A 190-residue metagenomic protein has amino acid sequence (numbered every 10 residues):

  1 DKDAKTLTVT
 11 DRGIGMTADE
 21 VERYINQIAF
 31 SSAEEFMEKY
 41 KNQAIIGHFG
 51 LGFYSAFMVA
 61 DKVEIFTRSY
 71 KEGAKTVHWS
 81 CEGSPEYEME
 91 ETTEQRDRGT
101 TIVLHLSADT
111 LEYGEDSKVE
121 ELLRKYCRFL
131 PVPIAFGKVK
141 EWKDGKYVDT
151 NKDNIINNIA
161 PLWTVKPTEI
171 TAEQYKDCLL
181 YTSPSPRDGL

Functional and structural regions predicted by a protein language model:
D1-A108, E112-G114, E121, R128: GHKL (Bergerat-fold) ATPase N-terminal catalytic module, capturing the glycine-rich phosphate-binding loop and acidic
T10-M16, F30, P161-I170, G189: Short, exposed beta-strand "edge-strand" segments with a Pro/Gly-rich flavor and a Y/T-containing core
E34, V132-A135, G189: Secondary-structure boundary/capping residues
E72, K143, G189: Flexible, glycine-rich phosphate/dinucleotide-binding loops and adjacent beta-alpha linkers at cofactor/substrate
E86-G145, D149-L180: ATP-binding catalytic core of ATPases
Y181-L190: Single conserved hydrophobic/aromatic residue that forms the stacking wall/gate of nucleotide- or nucleobase-binding
